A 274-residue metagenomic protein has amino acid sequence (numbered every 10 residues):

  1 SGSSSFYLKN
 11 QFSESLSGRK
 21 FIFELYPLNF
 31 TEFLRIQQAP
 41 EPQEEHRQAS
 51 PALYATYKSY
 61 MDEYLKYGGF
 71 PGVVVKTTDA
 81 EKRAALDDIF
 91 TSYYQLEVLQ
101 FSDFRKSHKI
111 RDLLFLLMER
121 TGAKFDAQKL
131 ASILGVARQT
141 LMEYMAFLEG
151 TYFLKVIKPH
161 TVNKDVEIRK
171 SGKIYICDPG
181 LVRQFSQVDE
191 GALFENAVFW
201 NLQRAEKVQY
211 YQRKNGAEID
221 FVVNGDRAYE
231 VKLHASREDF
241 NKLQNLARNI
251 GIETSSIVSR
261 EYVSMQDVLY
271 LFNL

Functional and structural regions predicted by a protein language model:
S1: Conserved D-loop beta-strand region of ABC ATPase nucleotide-binding domains
S5, K9-L114, M118-E119, A123: Interdomain motor-coupling "hinge/lid" segment immediately C-terminal to the ATP-binding subdomain of NTP-driven enzymes
S5-F6, N10, N215-G216, I257-S264: Short, polar loop motifs at secondary-structure junctions
K9-Q11, L34-R35, K76, S186 (+3 more regions): Short glycine-/acidic-enriched loop or helix-start segments at secondary-structure transitions that form or flank
S13-G18, Q38-A39, E190-G191, N224-G225 (+2 more regions): Short, glycine/charged-enriched secondary-structure capping and boundary segments
F21-F23, Y175, Y229, S256-V258: Hydrophobic/aromatic beta-strand patches that form the interior of the parallel beta-sheet core in alpha/beta enzyme
V74-R227: Accessory nucleic acid-recognition modules appended to NTPase machines
L233-F272: Catalytic cores of nucleic-acid endonucleases
